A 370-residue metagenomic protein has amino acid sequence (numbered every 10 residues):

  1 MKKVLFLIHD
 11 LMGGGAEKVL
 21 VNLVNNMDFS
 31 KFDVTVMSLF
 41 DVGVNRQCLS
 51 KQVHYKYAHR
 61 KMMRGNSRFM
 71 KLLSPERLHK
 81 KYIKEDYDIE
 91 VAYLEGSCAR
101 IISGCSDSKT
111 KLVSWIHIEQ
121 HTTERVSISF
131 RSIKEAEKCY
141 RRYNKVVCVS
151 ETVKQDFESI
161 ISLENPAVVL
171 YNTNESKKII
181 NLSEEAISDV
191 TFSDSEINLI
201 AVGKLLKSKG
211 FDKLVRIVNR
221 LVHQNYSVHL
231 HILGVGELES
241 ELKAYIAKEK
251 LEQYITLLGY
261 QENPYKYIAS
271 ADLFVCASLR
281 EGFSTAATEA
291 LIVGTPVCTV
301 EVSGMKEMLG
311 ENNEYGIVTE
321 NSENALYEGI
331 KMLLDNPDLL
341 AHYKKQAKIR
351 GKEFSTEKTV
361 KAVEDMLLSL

Functional and structural regions predicted by a protein language model:
F6-G14, K18-N22, N26-M70, A167: N-terminal strand-loop element at the rim of the active site of nucleotide-sugar-dependent glycosyltransferases
G14-N22, I197-R220, E237-K243: A conserved mid-protein helix/loop that constitutes part of the nucleotide-sugar donor-binding site
M70-E76, Q120-R142: Nucleotide-sugar donor phosphate/pyrophosphate-binding loop at the beta->alpha transition of glycosyltransferases
A92-C98, I116: Short His-centered aromatic/hydrophobic patch
R100-I102, R141-A167, N174-K178: A short, active-site helix/loop in glycosyltransferases that binds the activated sugar's phosphate group
Y260, L279: Aromatic "clamp/platform" in nucleotide-sugar-dependent glycosyltransferases that forms part of the donor/acceptor
P296-T299: Short hydrophobic beta-strand element within catalytic cores of glycosyltransferases and related nucleotide-activated
E311-E323, M332-P337: Conserved acidic donor-binding segment of nucleotide-sugar-dependent glycosyltransferases
